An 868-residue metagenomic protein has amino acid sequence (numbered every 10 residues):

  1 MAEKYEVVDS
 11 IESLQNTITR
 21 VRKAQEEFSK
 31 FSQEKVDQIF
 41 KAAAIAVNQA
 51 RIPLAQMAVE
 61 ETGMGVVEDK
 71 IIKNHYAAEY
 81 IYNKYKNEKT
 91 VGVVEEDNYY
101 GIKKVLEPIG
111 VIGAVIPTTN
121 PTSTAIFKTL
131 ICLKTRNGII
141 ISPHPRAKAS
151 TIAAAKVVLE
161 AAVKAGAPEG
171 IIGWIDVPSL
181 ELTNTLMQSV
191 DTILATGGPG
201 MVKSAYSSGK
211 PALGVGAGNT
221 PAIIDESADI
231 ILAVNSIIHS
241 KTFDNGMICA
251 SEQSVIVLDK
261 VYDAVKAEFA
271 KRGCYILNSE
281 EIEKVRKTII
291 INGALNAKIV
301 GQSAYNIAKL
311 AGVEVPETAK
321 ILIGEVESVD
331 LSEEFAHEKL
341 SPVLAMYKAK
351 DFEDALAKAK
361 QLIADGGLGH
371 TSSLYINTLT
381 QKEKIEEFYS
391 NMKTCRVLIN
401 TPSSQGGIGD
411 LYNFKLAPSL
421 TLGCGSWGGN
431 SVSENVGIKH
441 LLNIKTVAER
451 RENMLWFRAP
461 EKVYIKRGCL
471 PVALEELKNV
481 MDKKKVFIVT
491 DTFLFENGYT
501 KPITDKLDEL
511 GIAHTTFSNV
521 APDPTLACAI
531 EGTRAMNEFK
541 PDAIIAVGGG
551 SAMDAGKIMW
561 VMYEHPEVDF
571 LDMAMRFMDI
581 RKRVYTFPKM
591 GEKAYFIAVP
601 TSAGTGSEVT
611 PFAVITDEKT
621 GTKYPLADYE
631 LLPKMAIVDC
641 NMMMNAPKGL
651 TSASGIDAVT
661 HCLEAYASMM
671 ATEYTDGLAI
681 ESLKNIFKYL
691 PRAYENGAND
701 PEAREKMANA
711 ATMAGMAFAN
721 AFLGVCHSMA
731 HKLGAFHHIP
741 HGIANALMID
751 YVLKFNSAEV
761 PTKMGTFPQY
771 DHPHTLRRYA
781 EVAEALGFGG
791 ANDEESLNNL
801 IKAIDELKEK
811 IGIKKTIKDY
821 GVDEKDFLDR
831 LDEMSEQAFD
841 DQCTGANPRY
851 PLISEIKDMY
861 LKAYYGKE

Functional and structural regions predicted by a protein language model:
A2-K104, I131, K271: N-terminal Rossmann-like NAD(P)+-binding subdomain of aldehyde/semialdehyde dehydrogenases
E3, S29, V313-N453: Conserved C-terminal structural/oligomerization subdomain of aldehyde/semialdehyde dehydrogenase
V8-S10, V202-D330, A357, D657: ALDH superfamily catalytic-core signature
V93-L232: Rossmann-like NAD(P) dinucleotide-binding subdomain of oxidoreductase/dehydrogenase enzymes
A154, A527-N641: Glycine/threonine-rich beta-strand-loop-alpha-helix active-site module that forms ligand/phosphate-binding
D263, K271, V609-A721: Carboxylate- and glycine-rich phosphate/diphosphate-binding segment that chelates Mg2+/Mn2+
L455-A543, I817-K818: ATP/NTP phosphate-donor binding region
F736-I739, I743-D826: Gly/Pro-rich interdomain helix-loop hinge
